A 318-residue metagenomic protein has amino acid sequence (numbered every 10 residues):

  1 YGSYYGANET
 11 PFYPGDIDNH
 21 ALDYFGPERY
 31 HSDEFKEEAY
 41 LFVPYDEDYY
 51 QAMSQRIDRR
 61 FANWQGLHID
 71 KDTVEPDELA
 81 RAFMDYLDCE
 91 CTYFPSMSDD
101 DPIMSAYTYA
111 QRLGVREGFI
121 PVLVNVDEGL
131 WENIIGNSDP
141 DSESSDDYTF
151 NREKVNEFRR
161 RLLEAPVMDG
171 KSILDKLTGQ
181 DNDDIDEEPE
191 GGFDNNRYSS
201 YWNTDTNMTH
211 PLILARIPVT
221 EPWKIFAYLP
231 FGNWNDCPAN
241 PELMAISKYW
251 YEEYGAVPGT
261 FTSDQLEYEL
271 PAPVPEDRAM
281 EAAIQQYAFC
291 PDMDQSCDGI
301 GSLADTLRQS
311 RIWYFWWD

Functional and structural regions predicted by a protein language model:
K36-R60: Long, low-complexity intrinsically disordered regions enriched in Ser/Thr, Asp/Glu, Pro/Gly
S54-P222: Extended, low-hydrophobicity segments enriched in charged/polar residues
D100-Y107, C237-K248, A279-Q285: Well-ordered, non-membrane alpha-helical segments in soluble/globular domains
Y201-Y249: Surface-exposed, low-hydrophobicity interaction/linker segments
Y249-A256: Short amphipathic beta-strand starts and helix->beta connectors
V257-T262: Short beta-strand
D264-D318: Alpha-helical oligomerization segments
